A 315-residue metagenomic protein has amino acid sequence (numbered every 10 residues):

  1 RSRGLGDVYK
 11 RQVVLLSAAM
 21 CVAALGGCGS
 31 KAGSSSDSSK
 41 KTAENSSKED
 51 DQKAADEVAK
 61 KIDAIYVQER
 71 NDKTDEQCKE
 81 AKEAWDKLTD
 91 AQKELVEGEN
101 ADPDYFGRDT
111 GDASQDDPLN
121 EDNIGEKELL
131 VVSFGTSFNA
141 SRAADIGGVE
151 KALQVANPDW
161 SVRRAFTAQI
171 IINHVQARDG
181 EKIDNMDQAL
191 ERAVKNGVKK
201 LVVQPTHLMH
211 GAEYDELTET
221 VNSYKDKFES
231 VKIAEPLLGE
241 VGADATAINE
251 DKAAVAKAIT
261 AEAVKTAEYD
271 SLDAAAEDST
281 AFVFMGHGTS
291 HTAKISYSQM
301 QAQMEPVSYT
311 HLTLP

Functional and structural regions predicted by a protein language model:
R1-Y9, H311-P315: Single conserved hydrophobic/aromatic residue that forms the stacking wall/gate of nucleotide- or nucleobase-binding
D7-G26: Sec-dependent bacterial lipoprotein signal peptides
G26-D37: Bacterial lipoprotein signal-peptidase II cleavage site
D37-E49: Low-complexity, Pro/Thr/Ser/Glu-rich flexible segments characteristic of extracytoplasmic/periplasmic regions
S46-R108: Beta-rich interaction/scaffold domains
D104-L312: Extended amphipathic ligand-handling, pore-lining, and cofactor/metal-binding catalytic surfaces
